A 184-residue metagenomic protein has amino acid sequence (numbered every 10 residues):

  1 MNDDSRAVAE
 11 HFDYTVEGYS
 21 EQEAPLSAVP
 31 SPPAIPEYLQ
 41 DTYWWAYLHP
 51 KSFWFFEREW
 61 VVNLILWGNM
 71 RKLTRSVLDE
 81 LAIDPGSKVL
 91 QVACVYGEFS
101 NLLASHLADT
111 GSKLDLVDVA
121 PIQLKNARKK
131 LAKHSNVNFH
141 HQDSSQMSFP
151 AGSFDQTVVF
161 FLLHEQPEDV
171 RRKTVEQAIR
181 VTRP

Functional and structural regions predicted by a protein language model:
N2-R58: N-terminal, positively charged/glycine-rich alpha-helical extensions of SAM-dependent methyltransferases
W67-P85, L102: Conserved alpha-helix/loop element of class I SAM-dependent methyltransferases that forms part of the SAM/SAH-binding
G86, T110, T182-P184: Short glycine-dipeptide loop
K88-Q146: Class I SAM-dependent methyltransferase SAM/SAH-binding core
Q142-T157: A short acidic, Gly/Pro-enriched loop at the edge of an enzyme's catalytic core that lines a small-molecule cofactor
D155-D169: A short SAM/SAH-binding and catalytic strip from SAM-dependent methyltransferases
R172-P184: A short glycine-rich, Lys/Arg-flanked "PGG" loop and its adjoining helix->strand segment in the class I
